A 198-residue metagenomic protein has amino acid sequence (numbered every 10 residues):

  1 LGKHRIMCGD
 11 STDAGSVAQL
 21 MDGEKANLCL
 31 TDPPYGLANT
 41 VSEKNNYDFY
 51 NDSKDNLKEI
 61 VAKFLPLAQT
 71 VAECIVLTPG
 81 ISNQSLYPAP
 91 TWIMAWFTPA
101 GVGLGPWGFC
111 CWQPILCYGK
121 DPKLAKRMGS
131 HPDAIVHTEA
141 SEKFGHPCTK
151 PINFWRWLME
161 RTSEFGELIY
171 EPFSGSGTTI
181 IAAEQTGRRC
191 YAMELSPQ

Functional and structural regions predicted by a protein language model:
L1-A192, S196: Core catalytic lobe of class I
